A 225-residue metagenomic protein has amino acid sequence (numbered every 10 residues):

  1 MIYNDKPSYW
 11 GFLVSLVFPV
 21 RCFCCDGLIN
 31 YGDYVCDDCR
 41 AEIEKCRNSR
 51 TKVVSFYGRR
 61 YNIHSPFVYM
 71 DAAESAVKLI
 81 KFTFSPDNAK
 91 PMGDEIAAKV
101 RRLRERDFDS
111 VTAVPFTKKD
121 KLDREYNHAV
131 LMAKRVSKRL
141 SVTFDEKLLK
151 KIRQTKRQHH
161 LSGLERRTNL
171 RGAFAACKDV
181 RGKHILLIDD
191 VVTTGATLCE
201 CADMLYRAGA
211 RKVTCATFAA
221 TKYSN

Functional and structural regions predicted by a protein language model:
M1-D189, T193-N225: Glycine-rich phosphate/pyrophosphate-handling loop used in enzymes and phosphotransfer proteins
